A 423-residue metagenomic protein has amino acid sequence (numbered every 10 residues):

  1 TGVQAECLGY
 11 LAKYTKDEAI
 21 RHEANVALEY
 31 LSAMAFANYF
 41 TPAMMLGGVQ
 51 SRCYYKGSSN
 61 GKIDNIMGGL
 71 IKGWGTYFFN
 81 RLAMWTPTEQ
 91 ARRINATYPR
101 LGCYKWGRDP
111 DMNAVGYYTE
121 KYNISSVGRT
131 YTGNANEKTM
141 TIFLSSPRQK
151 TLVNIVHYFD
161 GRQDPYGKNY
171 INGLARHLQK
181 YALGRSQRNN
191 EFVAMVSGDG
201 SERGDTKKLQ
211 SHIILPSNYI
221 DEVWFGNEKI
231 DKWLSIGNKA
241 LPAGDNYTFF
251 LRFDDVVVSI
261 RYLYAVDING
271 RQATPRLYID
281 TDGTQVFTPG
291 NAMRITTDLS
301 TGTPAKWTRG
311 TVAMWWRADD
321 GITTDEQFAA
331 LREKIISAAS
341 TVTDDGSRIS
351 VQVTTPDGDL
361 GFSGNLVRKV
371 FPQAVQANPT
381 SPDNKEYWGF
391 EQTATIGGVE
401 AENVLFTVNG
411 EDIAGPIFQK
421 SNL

Functional and structural regions predicted by a protein language model:
T1-M112: Extracellular polysaccharide-recognition and catalytic grooves
W74-L423: Ser/Thr/Asn(+Pro)-rich, low-complexity disordered segments
